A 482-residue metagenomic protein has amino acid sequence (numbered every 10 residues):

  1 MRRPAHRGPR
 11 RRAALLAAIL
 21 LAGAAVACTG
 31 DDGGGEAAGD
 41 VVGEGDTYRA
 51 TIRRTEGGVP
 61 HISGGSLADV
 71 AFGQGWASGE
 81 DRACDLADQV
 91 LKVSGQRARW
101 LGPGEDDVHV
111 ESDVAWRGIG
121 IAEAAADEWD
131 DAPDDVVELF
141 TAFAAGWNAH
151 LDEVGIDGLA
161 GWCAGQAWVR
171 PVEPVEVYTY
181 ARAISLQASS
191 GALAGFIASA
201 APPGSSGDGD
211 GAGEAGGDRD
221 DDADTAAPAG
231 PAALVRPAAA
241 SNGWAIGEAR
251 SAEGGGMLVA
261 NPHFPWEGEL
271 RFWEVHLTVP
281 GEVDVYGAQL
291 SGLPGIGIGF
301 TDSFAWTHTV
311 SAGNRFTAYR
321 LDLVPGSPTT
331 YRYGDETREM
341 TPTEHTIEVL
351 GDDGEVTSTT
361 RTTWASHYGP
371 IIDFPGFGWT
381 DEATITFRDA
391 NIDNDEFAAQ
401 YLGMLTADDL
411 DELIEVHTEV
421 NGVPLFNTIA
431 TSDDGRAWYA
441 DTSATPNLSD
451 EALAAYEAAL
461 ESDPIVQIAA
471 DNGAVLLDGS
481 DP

Functional and structural regions predicted by a protein language model:
M1-A25: Sec-dependent bacterial lipoprotein signal peptides
A14-L15, V70-F72, G254-G255, W266-L270 (+10 more regions): Short helix/loop capping segments that flank catalytic or ligand/cofactor-binding pockets
G23-V41: C-terminal region of N-terminal signal peptides and the immediate post-cleavage residues of exported proteins
A37-M257, P262-G268, P280-E282, Y286-Q289 (+2 more regions): Substrate-recognition/specificity elements adjacent to catalytic centers across diverse enzyme folds
I52, D135, F397-E419: Alpha/propeptide regions of enzymes that mature by internal proteolysis
A125, A240, Q289-L290, G378-T386 (+1 more regions): Flexible glycine/proline-enriched surface loops and loop-helix/loop-strand junctions
G281-V285, Q289-V356, L402-M404, L460-N472: Compact, glycine/acidic-enriched structural inserts
V423-P482: Hydrophobic alpha-helical segments
